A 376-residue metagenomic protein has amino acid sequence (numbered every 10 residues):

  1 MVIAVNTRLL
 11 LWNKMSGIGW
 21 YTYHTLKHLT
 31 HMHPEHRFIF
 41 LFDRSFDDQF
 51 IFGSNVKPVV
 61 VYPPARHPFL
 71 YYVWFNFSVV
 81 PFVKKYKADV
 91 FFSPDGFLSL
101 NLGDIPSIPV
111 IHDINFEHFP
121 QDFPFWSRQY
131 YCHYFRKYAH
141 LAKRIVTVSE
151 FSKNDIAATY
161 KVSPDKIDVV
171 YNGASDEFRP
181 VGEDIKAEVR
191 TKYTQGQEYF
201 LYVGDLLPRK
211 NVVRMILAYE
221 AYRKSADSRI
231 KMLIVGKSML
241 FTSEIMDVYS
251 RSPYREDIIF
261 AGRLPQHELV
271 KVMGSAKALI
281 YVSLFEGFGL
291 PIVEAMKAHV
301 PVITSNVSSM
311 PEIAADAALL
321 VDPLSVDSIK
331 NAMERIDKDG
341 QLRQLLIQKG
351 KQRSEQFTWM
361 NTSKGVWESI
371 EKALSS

Functional and structural regions predicted by a protein language model:
M1-S376: Carbohydrate transferase catalytic cores enriched for Leloir-type hexosyltransferases
